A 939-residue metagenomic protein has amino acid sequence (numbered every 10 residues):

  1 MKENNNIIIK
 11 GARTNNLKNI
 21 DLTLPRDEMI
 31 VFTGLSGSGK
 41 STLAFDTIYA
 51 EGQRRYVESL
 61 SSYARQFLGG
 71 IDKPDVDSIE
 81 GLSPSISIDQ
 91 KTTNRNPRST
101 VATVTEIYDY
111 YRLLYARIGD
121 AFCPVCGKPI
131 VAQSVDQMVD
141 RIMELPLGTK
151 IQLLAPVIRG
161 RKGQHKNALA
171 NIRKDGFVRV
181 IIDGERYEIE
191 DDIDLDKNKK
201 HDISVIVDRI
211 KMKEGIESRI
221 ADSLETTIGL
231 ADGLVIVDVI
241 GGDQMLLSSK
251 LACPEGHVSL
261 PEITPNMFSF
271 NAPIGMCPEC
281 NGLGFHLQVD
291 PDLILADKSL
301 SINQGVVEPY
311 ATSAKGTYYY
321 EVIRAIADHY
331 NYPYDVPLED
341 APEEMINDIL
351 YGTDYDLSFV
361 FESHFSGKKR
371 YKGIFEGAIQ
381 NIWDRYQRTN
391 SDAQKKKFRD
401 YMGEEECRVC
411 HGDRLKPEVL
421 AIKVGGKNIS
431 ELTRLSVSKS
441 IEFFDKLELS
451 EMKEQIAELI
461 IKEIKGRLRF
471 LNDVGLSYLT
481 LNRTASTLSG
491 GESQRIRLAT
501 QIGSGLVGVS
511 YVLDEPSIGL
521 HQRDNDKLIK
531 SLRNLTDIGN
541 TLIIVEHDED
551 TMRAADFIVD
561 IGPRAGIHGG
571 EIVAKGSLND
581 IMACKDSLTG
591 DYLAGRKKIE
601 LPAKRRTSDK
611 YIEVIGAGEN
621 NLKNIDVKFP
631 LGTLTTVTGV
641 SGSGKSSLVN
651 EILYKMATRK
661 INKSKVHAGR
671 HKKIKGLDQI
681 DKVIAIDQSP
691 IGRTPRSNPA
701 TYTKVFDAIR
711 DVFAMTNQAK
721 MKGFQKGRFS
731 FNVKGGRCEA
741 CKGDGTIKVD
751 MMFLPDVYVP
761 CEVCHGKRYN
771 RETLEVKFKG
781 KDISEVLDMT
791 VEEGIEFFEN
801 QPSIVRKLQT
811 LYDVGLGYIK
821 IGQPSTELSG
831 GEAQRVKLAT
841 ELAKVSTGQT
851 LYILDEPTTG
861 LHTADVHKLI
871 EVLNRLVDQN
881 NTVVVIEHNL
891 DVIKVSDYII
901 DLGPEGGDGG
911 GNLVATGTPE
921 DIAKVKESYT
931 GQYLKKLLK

Functional and structural regions predicted by a protein language model:
M1-K939: Conserved phosphate-binding elements of NTP-dependent enzyme cores
